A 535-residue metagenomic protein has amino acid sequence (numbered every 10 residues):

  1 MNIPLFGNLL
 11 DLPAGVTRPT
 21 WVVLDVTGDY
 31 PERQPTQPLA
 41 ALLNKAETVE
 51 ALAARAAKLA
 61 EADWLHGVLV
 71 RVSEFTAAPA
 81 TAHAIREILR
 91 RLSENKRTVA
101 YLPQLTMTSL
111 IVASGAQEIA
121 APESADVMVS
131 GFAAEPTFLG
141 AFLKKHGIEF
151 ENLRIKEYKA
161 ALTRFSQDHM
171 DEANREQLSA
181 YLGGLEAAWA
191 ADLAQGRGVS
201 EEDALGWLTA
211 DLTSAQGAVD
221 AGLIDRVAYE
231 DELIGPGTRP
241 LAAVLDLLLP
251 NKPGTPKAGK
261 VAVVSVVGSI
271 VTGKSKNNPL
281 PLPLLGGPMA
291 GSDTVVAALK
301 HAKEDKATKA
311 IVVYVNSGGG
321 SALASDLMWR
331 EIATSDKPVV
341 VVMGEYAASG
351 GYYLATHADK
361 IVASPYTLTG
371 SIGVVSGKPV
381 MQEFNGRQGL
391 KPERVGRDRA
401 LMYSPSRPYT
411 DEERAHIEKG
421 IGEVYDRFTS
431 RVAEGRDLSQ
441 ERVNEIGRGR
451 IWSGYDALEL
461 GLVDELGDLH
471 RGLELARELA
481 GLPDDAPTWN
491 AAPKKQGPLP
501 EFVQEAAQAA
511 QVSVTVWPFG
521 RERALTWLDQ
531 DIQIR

Functional and structural regions predicted by a protein language model:
M1-W64, R71-S73, S124, A133-A310 (+7 more regions): Intrinsically disordered, low-complexity segments enriched in small/flexible residues
Q37-L39, V70, A121, E232-P236 (+3 more regions): A generic short-segment signal for beta-strand/edge and adjacent turn/coil regions
R71-W207, L212, S317-I446, R450-I451 (+2 more regions): Conserved catalytic cores of soluble enzyme domains, especially glycine-rich substrate-binding beta-alpha loops
V112-A113, A218, V313, A355 (+1 more regions): Hydrophobic/aromatic residues within transmembrane alpha-helices of multi-pass small-molecule transporters
Q117-I119, G222-D225, A358-K360, G461-D464: Alpha-to-beta junction loops
I224, I451-G454, E459-L473: Substrate-binding/catalytic subdomain of NAD(P)-dependent oxidoreductase enzymes
